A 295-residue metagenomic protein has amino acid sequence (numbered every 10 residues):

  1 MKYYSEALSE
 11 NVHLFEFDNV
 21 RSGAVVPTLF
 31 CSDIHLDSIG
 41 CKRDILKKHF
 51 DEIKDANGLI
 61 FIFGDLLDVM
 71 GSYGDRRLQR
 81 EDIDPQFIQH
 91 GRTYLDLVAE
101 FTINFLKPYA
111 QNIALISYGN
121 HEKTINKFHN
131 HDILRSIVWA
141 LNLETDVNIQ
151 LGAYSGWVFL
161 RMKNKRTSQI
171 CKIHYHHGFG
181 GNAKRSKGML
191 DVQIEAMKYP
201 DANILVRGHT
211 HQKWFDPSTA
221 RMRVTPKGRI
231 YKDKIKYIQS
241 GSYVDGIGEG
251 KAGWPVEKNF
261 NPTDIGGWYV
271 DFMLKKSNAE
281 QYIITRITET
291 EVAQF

Functional and structural regions predicted by a protein language model:
M1-S22: Short glycine- and acidic-rich boundary segments immediately preceding or forming the N-terminal edge of structured
E16, S22-V25, L36-Q150: Core catalytic region of metal-dependent phosphoesterases/phosphodiesterases, especially metallo-beta-lactamase-like
F17-L29, V158-I173, K232-I235: Beta-strand-turn-beta hairpins that frame and shape the catalytic cleft of phosphate-ester-processing enzymes
S32-S38, M162-N164, H177-G180, G241: Short, flexible loop/turn elements at secondary-structure junctions
D33, D65, T102, G119 (+3 more regions): Divalent metal-coordination and catalytic microenvironments
I62, K172-K276: Conserved beta-sheet core of the metallophosphoesterase superfamily
Q79-Q86, K258-I265, Y269, K275-F295: C-terminal accessory extensions appended to soluble enzyme cores
T124-N126, H131-Q212, E291-F295: Charged, low-complexity C-terminal accessory regions
